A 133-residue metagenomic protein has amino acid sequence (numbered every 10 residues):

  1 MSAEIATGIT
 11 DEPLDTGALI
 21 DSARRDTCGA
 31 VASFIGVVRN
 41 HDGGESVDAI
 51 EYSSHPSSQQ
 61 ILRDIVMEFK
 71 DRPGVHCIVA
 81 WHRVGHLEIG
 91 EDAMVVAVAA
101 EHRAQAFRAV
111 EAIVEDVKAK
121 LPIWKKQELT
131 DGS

Functional and structural regions predicted by a protein language model:
M1-A93, A99-S133: N-terminal, polar/charged subdomain of small-to-medium soluble alpha/beta proteins
